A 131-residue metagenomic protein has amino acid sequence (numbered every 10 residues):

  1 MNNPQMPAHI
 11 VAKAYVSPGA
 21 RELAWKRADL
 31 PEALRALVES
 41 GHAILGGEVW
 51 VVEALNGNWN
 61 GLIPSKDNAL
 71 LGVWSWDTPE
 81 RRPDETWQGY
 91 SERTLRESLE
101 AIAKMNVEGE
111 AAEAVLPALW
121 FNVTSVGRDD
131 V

Functional and structural regions predicted by a protein language model:
M1-A36: Long, contiguous N-terminal structural blocks used for assembly/anchoring
N2-Q5, V16, D77, R81 (+1 more regions): Selective for proline/serine-rich intrinsically disordered segments in cytosolic/nuclear regulatory regions
N3-P4, L30, T78, E85 (+3 more regions): Short linear motifs in intrinsically disordered/low-complexity regions
A20, L30, L34, L62 (+2 more regions): Extended hydrophobic/Leu-rich segments
K26-P64: Short, well-structured hydrophobic secondary-structure segments
E48-A112: Amphipathic protein-protein interaction modules
L99-V131: Acidic, proline/glycine-rich low-complexity IDRs
